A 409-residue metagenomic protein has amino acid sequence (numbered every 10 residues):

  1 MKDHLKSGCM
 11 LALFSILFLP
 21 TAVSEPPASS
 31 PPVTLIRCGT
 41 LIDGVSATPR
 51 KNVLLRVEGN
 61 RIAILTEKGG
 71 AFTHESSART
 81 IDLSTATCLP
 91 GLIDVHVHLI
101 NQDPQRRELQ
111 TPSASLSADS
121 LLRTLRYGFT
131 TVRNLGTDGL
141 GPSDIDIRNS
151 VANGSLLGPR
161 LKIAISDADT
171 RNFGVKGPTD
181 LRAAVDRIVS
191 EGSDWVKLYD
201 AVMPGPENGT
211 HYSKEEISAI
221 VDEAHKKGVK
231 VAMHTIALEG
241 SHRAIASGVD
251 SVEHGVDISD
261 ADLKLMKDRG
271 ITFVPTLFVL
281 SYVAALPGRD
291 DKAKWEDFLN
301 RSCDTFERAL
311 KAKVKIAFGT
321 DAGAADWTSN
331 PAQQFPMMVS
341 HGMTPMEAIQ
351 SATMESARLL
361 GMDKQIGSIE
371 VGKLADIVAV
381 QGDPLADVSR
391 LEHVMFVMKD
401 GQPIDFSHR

Functional and structural regions predicted by a protein language model:
G8-P20: Bacterial N-terminal signal peptides
P26-P27, P32, L41, V45-L89: Histidine-rich, glycine-flanked metal-binding segment
L83-S155, E215, E239, A244-S247: Metal-associated gating/positioning segment near the N- to mid-region
L99-A114, T170-T179, M203-Y212, V283-E296: Acidic/histidine-rich helix-loop elements that form or flank divalent-metal/phosphate-binding sites at the catalytic
D103-R106, D144-I147, S241-S247, V279-D291 (+4 more regions): Histidine/acidic-residue-rich catalytic or RNA/ligand-binding cores of hydrolases and nuclease-related proteins
A118-P142, G158-D169, E191-M203, K230 (+4 more regions): Divalent metal-dependent hydrolysis catalytic cores, especially in the metallo-beta-lactamase
D146, D180-F273, E296-I316: Histidine/acidic residue-rich metal-binding segments in metalloenzymes
K226-G228, F298-P384: His/Asp/Glu-enriched, well-ordered alpha-helical/loop segment that forms or immediately abuts the divalent-metal
